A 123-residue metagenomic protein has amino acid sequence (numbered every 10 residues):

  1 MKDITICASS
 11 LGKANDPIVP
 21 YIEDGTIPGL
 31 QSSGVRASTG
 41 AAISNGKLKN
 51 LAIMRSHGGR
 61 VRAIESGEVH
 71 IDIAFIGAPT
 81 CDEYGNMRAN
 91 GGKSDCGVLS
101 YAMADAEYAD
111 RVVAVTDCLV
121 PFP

Functional and structural regions predicted by a protein language model:
M1-P123: Conserved alpha/beta enzyme-core scaffold
